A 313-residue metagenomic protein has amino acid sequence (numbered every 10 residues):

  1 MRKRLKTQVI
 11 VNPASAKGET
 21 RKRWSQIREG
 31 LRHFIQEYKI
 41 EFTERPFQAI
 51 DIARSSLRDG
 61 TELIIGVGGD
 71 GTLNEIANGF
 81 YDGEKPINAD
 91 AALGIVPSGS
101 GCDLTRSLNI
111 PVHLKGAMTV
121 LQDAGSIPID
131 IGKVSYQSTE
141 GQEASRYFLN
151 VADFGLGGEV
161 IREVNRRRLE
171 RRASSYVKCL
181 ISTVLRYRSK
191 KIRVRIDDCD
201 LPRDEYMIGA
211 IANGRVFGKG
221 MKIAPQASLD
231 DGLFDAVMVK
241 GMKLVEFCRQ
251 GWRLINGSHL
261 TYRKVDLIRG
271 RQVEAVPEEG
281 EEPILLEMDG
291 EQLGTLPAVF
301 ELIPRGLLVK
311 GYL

Functional and structural regions predicted by a protein language model:
M1-V67, N78, K115: ATP/NTP phosphate-donor binding region
L5, A91, R271: Nucleotide donor/acceptor-binding cores
R21-R23, I76-F80, R106-L108, K222-I223: Short amphipathic alpha-helical segments
F34, T43, D82-M207: Catalytic core of DAGKc-family lipid kinases
A49, G71-I76, D103, I129: Short glycine/serine/threonine-rich phosphate/pyrophosphate-binding segments that cradle anionic phosphate groups
D153, G157, A210-A224, Q292: Glycine-rich phosphate/pyrophosphate-binding beta-alpha loops
I196-R203, I223, S228-L229, M238-L313: ATP/nucleoside-binding phosphotransfer catalytic cores, i.e., glycine-rich phosphate-binding loops
